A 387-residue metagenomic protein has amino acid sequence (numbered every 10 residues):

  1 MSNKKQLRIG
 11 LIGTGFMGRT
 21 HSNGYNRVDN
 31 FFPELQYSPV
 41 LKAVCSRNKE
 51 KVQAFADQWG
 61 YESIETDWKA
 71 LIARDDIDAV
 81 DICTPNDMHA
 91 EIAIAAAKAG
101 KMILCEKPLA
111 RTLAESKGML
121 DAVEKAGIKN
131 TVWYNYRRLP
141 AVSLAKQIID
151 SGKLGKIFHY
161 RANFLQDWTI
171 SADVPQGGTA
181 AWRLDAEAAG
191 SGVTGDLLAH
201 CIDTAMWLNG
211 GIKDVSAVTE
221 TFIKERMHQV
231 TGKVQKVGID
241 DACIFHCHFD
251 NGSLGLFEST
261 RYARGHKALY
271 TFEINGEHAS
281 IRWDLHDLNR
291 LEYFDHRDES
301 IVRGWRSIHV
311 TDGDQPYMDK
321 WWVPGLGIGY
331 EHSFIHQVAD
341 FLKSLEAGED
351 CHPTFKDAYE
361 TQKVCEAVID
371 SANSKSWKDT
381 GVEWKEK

Functional and structural regions predicted by a protein language model:
M1-W59: N-terminal Rossmann-like dinucleotide-binding module
S2, A79, P85-R137, G152: Beta-strand-loop-alpha-helix segment that lines the small-molecule cofactor/substrate pocket of alpha/beta enzymes
K4, G155-H159, D370-K387: C-terminal capping/lid region of NAD(P)-dependent oxidoreductase domains
Q6, K224-F249, F272-E273, H278-H352 (+2 more regions): C-terminal glycine/acidic-rich active-site capping loop/insertion
P39-L41, I77, I157, I212: Core-facing hydrophobic residues within beta-strands of well-ordered domains
E62-D67: Conserved SAM-binding strand-loop segment of SAM-dependent methyltransferases
Y136-V237, L291, K375: Predominantly a Rossmann-like dinucleotide-binding segment in NAD(P)-dependent oxidoreductases
A199, E258-K267, L326-G329: Glycine-rich phosphate/pyrophosphate-binding beta-alpha loops
